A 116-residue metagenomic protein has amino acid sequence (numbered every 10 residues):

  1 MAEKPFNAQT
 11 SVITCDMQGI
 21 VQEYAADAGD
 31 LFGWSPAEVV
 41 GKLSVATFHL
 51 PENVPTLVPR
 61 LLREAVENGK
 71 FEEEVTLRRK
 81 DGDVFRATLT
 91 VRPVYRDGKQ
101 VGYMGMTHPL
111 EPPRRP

Functional and structural regions predicted by a protein language model:
A2, N7, P51-D83: Terminal output helix/cap of sensory domains in signal transduction proteins
V12, V21-Q22: Conserved hydrophobic beta-strand signature of PAS-family and PAS-like sensory domains
C15, E74, R78, L89-R92 (+1 more regions): PAS-family sensory domains
M17, Y24-A25: PAS-family and closely related small sensory beta-sandwich domains used across diverse signal-transduction proteins
Q18-I20, D30: PAS/PAS-like sensory domains across diverse signaling proteins
A28-V39: PAS/PAS-like sensory domain cap-loop motif
E38-E52: PAS-family sensory/regulatory domains
L89-Y103, H108-P112: Short loop/turn elements at sensory-signaling interfaces that couple input to output
